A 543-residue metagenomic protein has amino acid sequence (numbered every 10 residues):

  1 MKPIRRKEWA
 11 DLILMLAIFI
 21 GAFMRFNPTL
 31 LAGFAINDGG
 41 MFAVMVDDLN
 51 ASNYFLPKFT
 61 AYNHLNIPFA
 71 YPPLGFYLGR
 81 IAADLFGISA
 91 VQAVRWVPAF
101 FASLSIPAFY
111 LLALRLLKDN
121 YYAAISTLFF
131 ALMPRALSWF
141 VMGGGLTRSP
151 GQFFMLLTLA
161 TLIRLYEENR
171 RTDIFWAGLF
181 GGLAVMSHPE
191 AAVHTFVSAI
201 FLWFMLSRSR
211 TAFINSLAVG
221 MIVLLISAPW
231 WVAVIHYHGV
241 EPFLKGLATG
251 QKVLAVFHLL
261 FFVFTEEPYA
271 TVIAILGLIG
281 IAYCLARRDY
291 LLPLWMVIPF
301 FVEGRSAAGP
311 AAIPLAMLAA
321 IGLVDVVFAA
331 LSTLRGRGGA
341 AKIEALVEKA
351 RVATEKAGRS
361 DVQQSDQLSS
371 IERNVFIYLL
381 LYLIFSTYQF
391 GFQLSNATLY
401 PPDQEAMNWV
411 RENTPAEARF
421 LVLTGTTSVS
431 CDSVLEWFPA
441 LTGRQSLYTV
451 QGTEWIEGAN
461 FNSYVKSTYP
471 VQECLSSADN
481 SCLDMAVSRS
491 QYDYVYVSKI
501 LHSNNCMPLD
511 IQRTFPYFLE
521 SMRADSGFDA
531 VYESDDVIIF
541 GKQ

Functional and structural regions predicted by a protein language model:
M1-N27, S365-Y378: Start-transfer (signal-anchor) and selected internal transmembrane alpha helices of multi-pass inner/ER membrane
I4-E8, L206-L217, T265-V297, G336-A353 (+2 more regions): Membrane-interface helix-loop-helix junctions at transmembrane boundaries of multi-pass membrane enzymes, predominantly
D11-L156, P189-V193, N396-L399, F420-T426 (+1 more regions): Active-site lumenal/periplasmic loops and adjacent helix-entry segments of GT-C-fold, multi-pass membrane
M15-I18, S216, G220, L224 (+3 more regions): Transmembrane alpha-helix segments characteristic of polytopic inner-membrane glycan-assembly/cell-envelope
I18, A102, P107, L111 (+5 more regions): Extracytoplasmic
D38, F175, A184-A282, A312 (+1 more regions): Transmembrane catalytic cores of multi-pass membrane glycosyltransferases and polysaccharide-assembly enzymes
A99, E303-R335, G339-L346: Hydrophobic/aromatic-rich transmembrane helices and adjacent perimembrane loops
M155-W176, G280-A286: Membrane-interface transmembrane helices that cradle and orient dolichyl/undecaprenyl
